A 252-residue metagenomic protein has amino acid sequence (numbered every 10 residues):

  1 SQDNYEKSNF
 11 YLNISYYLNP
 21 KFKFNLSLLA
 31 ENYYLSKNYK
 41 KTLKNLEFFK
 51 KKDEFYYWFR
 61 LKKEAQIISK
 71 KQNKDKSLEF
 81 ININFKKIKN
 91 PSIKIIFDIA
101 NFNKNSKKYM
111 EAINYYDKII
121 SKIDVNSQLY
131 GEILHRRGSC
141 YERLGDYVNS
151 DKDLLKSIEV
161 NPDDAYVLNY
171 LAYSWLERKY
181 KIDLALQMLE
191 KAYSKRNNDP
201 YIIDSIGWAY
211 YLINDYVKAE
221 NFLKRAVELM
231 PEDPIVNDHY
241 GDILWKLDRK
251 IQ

Functional and structural regions predicted by a protein language model:
Q2, L35-S36, K70, N105 (+5 more regions): Register position in tetratricopeptide repeats
L18, F49-D53, K87-I88, K122-N126 (+3 more regions): Structural marker of alpha-solenoid helical repeat scaffolds
F22, Y56-Y57, S92, N126 (+4 more regions): Residue-level recognition of tetratricopeptide repeat
N25, F59-R60, I95, L129 (+4 more regions): TPR alpha-solenoid repeat register
L28, K62-K63, D98, R136 (+3 more regions): Canonical tetratricopeptide repeat
E31, Q66, N101, S139 (+3 more regions): Residue-level recognition of tetratricopeptide repeat
